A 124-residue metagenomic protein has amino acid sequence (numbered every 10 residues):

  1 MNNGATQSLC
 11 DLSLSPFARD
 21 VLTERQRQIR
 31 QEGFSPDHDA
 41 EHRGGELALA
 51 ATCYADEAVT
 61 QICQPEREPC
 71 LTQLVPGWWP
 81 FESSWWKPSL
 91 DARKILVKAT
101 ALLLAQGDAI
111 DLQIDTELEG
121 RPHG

Functional and structural regions predicted by a protein language model:
N2-G124: Intrinsically disordered, low-complexity regulatory regions that flank transcription factor DNA-binding cores
